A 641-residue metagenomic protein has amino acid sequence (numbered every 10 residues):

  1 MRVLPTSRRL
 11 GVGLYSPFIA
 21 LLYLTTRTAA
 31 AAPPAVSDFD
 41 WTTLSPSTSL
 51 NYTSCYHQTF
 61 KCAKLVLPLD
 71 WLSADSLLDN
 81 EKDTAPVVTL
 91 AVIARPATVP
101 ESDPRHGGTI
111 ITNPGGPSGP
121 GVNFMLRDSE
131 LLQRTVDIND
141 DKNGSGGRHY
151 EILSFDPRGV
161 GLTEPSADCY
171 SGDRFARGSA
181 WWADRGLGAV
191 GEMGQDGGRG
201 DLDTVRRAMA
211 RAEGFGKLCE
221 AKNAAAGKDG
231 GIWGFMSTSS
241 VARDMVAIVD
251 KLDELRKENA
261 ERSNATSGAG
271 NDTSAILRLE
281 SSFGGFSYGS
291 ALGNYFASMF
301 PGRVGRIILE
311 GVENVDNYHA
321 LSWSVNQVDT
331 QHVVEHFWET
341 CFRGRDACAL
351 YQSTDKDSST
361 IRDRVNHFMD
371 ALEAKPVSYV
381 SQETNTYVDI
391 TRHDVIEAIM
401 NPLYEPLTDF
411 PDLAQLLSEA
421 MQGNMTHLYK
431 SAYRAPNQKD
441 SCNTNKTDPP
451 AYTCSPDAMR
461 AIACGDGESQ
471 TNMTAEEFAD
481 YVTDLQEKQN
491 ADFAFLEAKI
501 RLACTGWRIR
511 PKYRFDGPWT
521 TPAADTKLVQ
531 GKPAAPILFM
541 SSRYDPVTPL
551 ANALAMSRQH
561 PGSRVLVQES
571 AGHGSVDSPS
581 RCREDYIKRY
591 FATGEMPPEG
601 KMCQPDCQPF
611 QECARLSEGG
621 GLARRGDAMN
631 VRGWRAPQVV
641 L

Functional and structural regions predicted by a protein language model:
M1-A32: Fungal secretory targeting signals
T28, L255, A371-S378, P402 (+3 more regions): Surface-exposed polar/charged interaction patches
V36-D394, A461-I462, G467-L641: Gly/Pro-rich cap/lid or specificity-loop segments adjacent to the active site
C341, L372, L403, L417-M421 (+2 more regions): Hydrophobic residues in alpha-helical segments
R364-A371, A398, D412, L416-E419 (+2 more regions): Charge-rich, solvent-exposed alpha-helical interaction surfaces
V388-M425: P-loop NTPase catalytic cores that bind/hydrolyze ATP
D409-D412, E419-H427, A435-D440, M459 (+1 more regions): Glycine-rich, aromatic-lined ligand/substrate-binding cores of catalytic and carbohydrate-binding domains
A435-D457: Extended, H/D-rich, highly charged conserved domains that either
